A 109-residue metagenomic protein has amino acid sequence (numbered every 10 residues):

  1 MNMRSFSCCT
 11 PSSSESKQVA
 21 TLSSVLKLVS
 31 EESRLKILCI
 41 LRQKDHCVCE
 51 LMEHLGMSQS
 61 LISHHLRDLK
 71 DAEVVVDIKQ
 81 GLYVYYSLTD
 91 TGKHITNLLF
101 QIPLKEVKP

Functional and structural regions predicted by a protein language model:
M1-S5: Long, low-complexity, charge-rich intrinsically disordered regions
F6-L26: Short, Lys/Arg-enriched N-terminal segment that forms or immediately precedes the first helix of a structured domain
P11-E15, C47, I62: Short acidic/polar alpha-helix capping motifs at helix-coil junctions
Q18-L22, Y85-P109: Conserved segment of winged-helix/HTH DNA-binding domains
A20-S60, V84-T91: N-terminal helix-turn-helix DNA-binding core of bacterial DNA-binding proteins
M57-S60, A72, E106: Juxtamembrane/interface motifs at transmembrane-helix termini
H65: Residues within the DNA-recognition helix of helix-turn-helix
K70-Q80, S87: Beta-hairpin "wing" of winged helix-turn-helix
